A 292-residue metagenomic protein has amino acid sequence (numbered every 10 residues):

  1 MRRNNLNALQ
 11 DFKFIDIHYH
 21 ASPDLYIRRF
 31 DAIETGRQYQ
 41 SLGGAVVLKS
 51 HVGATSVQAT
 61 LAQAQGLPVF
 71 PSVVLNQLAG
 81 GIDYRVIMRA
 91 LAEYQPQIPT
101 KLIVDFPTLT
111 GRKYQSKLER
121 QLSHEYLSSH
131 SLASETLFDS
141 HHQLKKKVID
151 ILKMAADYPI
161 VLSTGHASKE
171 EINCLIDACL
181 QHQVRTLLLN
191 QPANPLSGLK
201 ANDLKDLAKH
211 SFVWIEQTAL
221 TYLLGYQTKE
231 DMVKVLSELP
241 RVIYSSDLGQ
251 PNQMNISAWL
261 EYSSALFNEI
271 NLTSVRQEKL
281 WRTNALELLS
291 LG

Functional and structural regions predicted by a protein language model:
M1-P68: An N-terminally biased module of ancient metal coordination in phosphate/nucleic-acid-related enzymes
N4-L6, A258-G292: Mid-to-C-terminal alpha-helical segments outside catalytic/metal-binding sites
K13-D16, A45, P68-F70, K101-D105 (+4 more regions): Structural preference for beta-strand elements that scaffold enzyme active sites
I17-F30, S72-G81, F138-Q143, G165: Active-site mouth loops of central-metabolism enzymes
H20-S22, H51-G53, S72-L78, P107-G111 (+5 more regions): Active-site beta-loop-alpha junctions enriched in small/polar residues
L25-R29, N173-A178, G198-L204, G225-V235 (+1 more regions): Histidine/acidic-residue-rich catalytic or RNA/ligand-binding cores of hydrolases and nuclease-related proteins
L67-P68, G80-L189: Extended substrate/RNA-proximal surfaces in nucleic-acid metabolism proteins
L239-I256: Short acidic/histidine-rich active-site segments
